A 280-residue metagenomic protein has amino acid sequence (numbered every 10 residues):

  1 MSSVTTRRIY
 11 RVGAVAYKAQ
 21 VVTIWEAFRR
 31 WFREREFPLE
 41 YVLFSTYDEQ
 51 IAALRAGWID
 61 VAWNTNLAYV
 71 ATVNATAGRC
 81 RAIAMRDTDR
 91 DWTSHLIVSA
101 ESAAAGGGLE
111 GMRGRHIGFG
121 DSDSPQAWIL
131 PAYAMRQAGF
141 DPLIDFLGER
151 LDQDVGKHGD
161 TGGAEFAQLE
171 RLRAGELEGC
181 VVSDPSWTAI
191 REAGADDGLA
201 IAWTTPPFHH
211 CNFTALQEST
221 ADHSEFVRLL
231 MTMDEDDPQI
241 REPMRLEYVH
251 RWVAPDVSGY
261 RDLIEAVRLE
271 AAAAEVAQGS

Functional and structural regions predicted by a protein language model:
S2, R7-A14, R86-L96, I144-H158 (+2 more regions): Periplasmic-binding protein-like
R7-R35, F44, D91-G163, E242-H250 (+1 more regions): Bilobed "Venus flytrap"/periplasmic-binding protein-like clamshell domains and structurally analogous long
I51, L109, F166-L169: Short hydrophobic/charged patches on amphipathic alpha-helices used for structural packing and interfaces
R55-G111: Acidic, polar ligand-binding/catalytic clefts
W58, H116, E176: Conserved functional loop/turn residues at catalytic and ligand-binding sites
W63-A77, R136-Q137, E165-D197: A ligand-binding cleft/hinge motif common to bilobed small-molecule-binding domains
M231-E247: Periplasmic-binding protein-like
I264-S280: Tryptophan-rich aromatic "cage" segments
